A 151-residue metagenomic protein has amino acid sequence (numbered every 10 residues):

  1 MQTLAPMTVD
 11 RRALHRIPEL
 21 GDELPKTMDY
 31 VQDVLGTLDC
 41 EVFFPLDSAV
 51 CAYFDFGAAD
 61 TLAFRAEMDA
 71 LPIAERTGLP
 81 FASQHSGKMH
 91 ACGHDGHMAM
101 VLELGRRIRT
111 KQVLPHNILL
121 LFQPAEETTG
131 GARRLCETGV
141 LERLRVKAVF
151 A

Functional and structural regions predicted by a protein language model:
M1-H90, A99, R106-L114: Acidic/His- and Gly-rich active-site-bordering loop/insert found across diverse amide/peptide-bond hydrolases
C92-H94: Membrane-interface loop-to-helix entry segments
G96-A151: Acidic/histidine-rich catalytic neighborhood of metal-dependent amide-processing enzymes
